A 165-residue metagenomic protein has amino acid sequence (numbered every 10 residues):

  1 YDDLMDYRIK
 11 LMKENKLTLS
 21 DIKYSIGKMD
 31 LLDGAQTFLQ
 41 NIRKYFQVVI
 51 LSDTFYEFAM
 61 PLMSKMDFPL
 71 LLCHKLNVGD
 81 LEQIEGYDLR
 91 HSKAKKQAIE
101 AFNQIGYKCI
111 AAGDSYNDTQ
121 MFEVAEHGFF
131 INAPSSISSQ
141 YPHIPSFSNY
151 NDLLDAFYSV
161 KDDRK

Functional and structural regions predicted by a protein language model:
Y1-K75: Alpha-helical substrate-recognition element adjacent to the catalytic core
Q36, Q40, E100, T119-Q120: Alpha-helical segments flanking ligand/cofactor-binding loops in enzyme cores
V48, S52-D53, Y107-S148: Acidic, Mg2+-coordinating phosphoryl-transfer loop and its flanking beta/alpha structural elements, shared across
Y56-M60, D118-T119, L154: Short, well-ordered alpha-helical microsegments
E57-C109, Q140: Substrate-recognition "cap/lid" segment bordering the active-site pocket of phosphatases
L71-G79, A133-I137, N149-L153: Short, acidic/turn-prone active-site loops that include or flank metal/cofactor- and phosphate-binding residues
L154-R164: Short amphipathic alpha-helix with an adjacent loop that forms part of the alpha/beta core around
